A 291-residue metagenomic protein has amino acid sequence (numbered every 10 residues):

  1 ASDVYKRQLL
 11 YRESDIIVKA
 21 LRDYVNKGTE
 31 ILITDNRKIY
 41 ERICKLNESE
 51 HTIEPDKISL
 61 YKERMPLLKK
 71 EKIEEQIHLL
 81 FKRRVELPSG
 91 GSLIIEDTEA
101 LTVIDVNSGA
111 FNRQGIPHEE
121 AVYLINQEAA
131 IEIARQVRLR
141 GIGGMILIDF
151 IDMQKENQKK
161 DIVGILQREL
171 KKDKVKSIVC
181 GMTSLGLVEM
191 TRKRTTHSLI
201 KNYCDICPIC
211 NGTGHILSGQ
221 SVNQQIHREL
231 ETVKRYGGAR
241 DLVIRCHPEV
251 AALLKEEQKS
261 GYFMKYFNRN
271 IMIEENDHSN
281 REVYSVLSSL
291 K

Functional and structural regions predicted by a protein language model:
A1-Y5: Short, small-residue-biased leader/transition segments that mark boundaries at the very start of proteins
R7-D15, L32-R37, K62-E71, D152-E156 (+2 more regions): Conserved phosphate/pyrophosphate-binding and hydrolysis machinery centered on Walker-type P-loop NTPases, extending
L21-L32: Active-site pocket-lining segments that scaffold enzyme catalytic pockets across diverse folds
D23-V25, E48, K70-L79, R192-H197 (+1 more regions): Short, surface-exposed amphipathic charged segments that create phosphate/polyanion-binding patches used for binding
K45-T52: Conserved P-loop
I53-D97: A contiguous, basic/glycine-rich beta-loop/short-helix subdomain that forms a polymer-engagement track
S89-S285: Conserved glycine-centered short motifs in functionally critical loops
